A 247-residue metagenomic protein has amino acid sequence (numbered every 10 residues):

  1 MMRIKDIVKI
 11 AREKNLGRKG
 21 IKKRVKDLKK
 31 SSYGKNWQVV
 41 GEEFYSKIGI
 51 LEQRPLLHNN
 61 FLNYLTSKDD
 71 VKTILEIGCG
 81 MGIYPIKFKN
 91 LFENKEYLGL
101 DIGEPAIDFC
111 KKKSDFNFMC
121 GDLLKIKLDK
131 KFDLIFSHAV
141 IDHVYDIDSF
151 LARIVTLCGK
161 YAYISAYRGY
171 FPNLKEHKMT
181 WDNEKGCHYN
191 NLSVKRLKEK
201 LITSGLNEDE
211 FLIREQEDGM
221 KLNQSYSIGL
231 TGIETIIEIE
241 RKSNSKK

Functional and structural regions predicted by a protein language model:
M1-K125, H138, I233-T235, K246: Conserved N-terminal segment of class I S-adenosyl-L-methionine
K127-L134: A short acidic, Gly/Pro-enriched loop at the edge of an enzyme's catalytic core that lines a small-molecule cofactor
L134-Y145: A short SAM/SAH-binding and catalytic strip from SAM-dependent methyltransferases
S149-A162: A short glycine-rich, Lys/Arg-flanked "PGG" loop and its adjoining helix->strand segment in the class I
Y163-N191: Conserved class I S-adenosyl-L-methionine
H188-G205: Short alpha-helix
N207-G219: Conserved S-adenosyl-L-methionine
G219-K247: Core SAM-dependent methyltransferase catalytic element
